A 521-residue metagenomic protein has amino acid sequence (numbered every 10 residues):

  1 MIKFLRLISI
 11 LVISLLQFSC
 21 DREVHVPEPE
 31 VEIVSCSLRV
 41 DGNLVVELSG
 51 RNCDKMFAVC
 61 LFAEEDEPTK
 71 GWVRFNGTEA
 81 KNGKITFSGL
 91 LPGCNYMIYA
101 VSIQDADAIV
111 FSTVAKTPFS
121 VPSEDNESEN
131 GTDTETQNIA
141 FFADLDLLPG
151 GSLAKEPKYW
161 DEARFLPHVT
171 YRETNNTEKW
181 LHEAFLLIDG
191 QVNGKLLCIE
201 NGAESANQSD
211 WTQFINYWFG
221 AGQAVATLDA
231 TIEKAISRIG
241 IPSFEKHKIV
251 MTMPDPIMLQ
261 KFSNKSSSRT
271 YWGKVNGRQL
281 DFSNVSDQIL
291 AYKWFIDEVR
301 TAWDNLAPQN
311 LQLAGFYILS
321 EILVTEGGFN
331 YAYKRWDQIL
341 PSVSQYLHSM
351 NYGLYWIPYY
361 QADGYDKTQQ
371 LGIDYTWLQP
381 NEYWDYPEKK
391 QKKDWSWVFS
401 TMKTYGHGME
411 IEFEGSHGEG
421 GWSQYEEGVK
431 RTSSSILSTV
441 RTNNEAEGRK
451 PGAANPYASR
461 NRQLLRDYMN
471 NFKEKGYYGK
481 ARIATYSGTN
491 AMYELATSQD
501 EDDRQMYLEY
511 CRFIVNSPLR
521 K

Functional and structural regions predicted by a protein language model:
L15-R39, N43, K116-T132: Bacterial Sec-dependent N-terminal signal peptides
G42-C53: Conserved aromatic anchor
A58-L91: Recognizes extended acidic, P/S/T-rich segments that occur within or adjacent to Ig-like beta-sandwich modules
M97-V101: Extracellular recognition modules
G131-W294: N-terminal catalytic cores of secreted or lumenal carbohydrate-active enzymes
W180-N193, V250-I257, A302-N330: Active-site groove signature of glycoside hydrolases
H182-E183, Q361, W377-K389, D394-K521: Substrate-binding cleft of secreted/luminal carbohydrate-active enzymes
H247-P256, Q279-F295, L313-I318, V343-Y365 (+1 more regions): Aromatic-lined carbohydrate-recognition surfaces of secreted/lumenal glycan-active proteins
